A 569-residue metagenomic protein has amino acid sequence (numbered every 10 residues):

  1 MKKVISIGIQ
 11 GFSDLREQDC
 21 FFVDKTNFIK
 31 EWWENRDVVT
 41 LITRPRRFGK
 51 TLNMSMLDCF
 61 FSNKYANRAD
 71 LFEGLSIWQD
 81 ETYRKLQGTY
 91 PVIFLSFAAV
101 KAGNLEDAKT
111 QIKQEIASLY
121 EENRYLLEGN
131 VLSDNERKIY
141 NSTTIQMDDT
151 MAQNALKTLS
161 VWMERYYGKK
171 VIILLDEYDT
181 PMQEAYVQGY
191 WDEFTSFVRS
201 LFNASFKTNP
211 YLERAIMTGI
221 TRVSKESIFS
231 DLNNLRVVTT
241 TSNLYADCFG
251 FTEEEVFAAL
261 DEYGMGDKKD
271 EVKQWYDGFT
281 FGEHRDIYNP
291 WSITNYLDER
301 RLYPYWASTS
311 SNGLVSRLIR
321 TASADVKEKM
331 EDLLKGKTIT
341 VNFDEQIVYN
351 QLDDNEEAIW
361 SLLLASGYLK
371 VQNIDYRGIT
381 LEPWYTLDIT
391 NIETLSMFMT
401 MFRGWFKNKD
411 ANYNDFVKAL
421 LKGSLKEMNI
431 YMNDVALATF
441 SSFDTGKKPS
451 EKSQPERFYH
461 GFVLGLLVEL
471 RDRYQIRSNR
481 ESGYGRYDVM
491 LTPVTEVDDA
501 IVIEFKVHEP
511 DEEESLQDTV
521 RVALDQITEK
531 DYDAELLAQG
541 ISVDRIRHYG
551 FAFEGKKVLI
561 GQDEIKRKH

Functional and structural regions predicted by a protein language model:
M1-K64, R68-Q79, V435: Walker A/P-loop-proximal flanking segment of P-loop NTPase domains
S13, S62-Y125: P-loop NTPase motor core
Y120, A155-E164, E193-A215, Y532-E535: Substrate-engagement module of ASCE P-loop NTPases
N123-L174, A204, T208: Mid-core helix/loop region of P-loop NTP-binding domains shared across ATPases and GTPases
I172-D176, S200, E213-I220: Structural recognition of the conserved hydrophobic beta-strand(s) that form the central parallel beta-sheet of P-loop
S227-D231, V238-Y296, K329: Amphipathic alpha-helical segments of the small helical/lid subdomains adjacent to P-loop NTPase cores
L235-R236, D286-D531, V558-H569: Extended alpha-helical interface modules used as scaffolds for assembling large macromolecular complexes
E535-H569: Domain-level recognition of nuclease-like catalytic cores that cleave nucleotide substrates
